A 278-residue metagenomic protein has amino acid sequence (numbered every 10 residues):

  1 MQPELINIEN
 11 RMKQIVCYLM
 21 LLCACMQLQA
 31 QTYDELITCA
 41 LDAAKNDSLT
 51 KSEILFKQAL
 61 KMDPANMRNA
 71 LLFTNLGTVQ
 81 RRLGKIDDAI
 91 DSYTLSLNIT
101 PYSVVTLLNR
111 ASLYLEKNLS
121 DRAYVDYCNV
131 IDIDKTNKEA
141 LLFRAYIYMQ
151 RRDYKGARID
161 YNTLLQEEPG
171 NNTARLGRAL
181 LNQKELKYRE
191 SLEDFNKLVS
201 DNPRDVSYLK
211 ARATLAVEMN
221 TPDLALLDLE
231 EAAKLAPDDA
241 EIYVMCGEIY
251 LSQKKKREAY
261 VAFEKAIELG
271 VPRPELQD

Functional and structural regions predicted by a protein language model:
L28-N75, R82: N-terminal leader/linker segments that initiate helical-solenoid repeat arrays
Y33-D34, M67-L71, V104-V105, K138-E139 (+4 more regions): Helix-start (N-cap) detector for alpha-helical repeat units in TPR-like alpha-solenoids, especially tetratricopeptide
K45-N46, V79-R82, E116-K117, Q150-R151 (+3 more regions): Register position in tetratricopeptide repeats
P64-M67, P101, K135, P169 (+3 more regions): Short coil turns that delineate tetratricopeptide repeat
L71-N75, N109, F143, G177 (+2 more regions): Canonical tetratricopeptide repeat
